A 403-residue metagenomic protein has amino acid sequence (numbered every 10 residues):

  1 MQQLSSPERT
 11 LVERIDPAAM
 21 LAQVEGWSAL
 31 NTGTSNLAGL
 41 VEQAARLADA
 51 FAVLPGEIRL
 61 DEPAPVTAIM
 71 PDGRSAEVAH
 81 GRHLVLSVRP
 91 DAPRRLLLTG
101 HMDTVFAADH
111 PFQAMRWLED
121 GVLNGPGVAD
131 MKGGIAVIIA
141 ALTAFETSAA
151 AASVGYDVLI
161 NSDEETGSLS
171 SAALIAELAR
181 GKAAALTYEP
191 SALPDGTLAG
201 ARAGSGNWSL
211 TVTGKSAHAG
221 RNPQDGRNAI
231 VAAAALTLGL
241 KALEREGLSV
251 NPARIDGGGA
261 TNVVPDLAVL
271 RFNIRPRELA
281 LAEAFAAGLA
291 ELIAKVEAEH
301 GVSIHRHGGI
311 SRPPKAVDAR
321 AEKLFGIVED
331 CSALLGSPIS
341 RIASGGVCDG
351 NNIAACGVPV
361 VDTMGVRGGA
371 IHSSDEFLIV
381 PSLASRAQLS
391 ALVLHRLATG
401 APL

Functional and structural regions predicted by a protein language model:
M1-R9, T32, D49-A50, F106 (+4 more regions): Metal-dependent amide/peptide-bond hydrolase catalytic core, centered on the "pita-bread" metallohydrolase fold
Q2-N124, T147: Acidic/His- and Gly-rich active-site-bordering loop/insert found across diverse amide/peptide-bond hydrolases
R95-L97, L123, A183-T187, S209: Short glycine-aspartate micro-motif
L97, D157-L159, H305: A structural signal for isolated positions on well-ordered beta-strands in alpha/beta enzyme cores
T99-G100, L159-N161, L186-E189, T211-T213 (+1 more regions): Short beta-strand segments
P111-L118, A172-K182, R202-G206, V360: A glycine- and small-aliphatic-rich helix-loop capping segment at beta-alpha/alpha-beta transitions that lines
G121-A136, H218: Glycine/serine-rich anion-binding loops at beta->alpha junctions that coordinate negatively charged ligand groups
M131-A201, A398, P402: Acidic/histidine-rich catalytic neighborhood of metal-dependent amide-processing enzymes
